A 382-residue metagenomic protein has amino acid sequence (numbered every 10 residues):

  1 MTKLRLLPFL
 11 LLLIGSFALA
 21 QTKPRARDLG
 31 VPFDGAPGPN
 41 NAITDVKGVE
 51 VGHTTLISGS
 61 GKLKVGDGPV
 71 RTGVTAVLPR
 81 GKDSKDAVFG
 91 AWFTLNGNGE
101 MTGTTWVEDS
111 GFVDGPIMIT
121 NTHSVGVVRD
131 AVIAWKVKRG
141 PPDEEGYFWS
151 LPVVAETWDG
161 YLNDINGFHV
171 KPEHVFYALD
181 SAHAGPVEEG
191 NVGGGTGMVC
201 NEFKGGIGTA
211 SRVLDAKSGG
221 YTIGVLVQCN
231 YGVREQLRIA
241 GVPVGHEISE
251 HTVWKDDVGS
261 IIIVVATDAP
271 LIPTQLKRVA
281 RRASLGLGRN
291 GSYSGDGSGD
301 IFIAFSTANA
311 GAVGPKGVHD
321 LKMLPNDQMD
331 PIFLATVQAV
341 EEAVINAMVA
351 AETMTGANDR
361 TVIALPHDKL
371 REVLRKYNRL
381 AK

Functional and structural regions predicted by a protein language model:
M1-F9: Bacterial N-terminal signal peptides that target proteins for export
T2, F17-A20: Low-complexity, Gly/Pro
P8-S16: Bacterial N-terminal signal peptides
Q21-K382: Alpha/propeptide regions of enzymes that mature by internal proteolysis
